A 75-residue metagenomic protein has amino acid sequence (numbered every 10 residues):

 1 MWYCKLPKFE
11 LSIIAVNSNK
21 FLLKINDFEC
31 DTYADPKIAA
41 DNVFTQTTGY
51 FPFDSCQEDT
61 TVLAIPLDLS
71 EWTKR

Functional and structural regions predicted by a protein language model:
M1-Y3: Short, hydrophobic/aromatic-rich segments at coil-to-beta transitions
K5-E29: Short aromatic-glycine-(Arg/Gly/Cys) micro-motifs in beta-strand/loop hairpins
C30, A34-R75: Mixed-charge, Lys/Arg-enriched low-complexity segments
